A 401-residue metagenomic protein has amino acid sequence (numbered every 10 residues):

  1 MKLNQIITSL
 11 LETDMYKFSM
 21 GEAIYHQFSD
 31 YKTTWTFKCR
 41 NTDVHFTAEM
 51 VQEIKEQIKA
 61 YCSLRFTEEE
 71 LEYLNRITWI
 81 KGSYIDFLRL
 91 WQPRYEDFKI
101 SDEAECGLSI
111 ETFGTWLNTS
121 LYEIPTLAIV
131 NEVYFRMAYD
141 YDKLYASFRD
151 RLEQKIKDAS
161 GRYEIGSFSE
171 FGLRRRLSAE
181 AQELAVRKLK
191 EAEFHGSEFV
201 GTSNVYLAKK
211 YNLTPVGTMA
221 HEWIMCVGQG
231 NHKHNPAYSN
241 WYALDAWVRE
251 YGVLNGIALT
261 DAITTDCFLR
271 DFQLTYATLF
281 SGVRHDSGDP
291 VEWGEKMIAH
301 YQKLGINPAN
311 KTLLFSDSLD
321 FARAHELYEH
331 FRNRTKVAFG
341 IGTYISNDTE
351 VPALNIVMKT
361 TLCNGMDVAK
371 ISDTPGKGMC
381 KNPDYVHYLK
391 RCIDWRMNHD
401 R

Functional and structural regions predicted by a protein language model:
M1-S239, V248, V357-R401: Ordered alpha/beta subdomains of enzyme catalytic regions
K2-L3, Y211, V216-R401: Glycine-rich phosphate/ribose-binding loops and adjacent secondary-structure elements that form binding surfaces
